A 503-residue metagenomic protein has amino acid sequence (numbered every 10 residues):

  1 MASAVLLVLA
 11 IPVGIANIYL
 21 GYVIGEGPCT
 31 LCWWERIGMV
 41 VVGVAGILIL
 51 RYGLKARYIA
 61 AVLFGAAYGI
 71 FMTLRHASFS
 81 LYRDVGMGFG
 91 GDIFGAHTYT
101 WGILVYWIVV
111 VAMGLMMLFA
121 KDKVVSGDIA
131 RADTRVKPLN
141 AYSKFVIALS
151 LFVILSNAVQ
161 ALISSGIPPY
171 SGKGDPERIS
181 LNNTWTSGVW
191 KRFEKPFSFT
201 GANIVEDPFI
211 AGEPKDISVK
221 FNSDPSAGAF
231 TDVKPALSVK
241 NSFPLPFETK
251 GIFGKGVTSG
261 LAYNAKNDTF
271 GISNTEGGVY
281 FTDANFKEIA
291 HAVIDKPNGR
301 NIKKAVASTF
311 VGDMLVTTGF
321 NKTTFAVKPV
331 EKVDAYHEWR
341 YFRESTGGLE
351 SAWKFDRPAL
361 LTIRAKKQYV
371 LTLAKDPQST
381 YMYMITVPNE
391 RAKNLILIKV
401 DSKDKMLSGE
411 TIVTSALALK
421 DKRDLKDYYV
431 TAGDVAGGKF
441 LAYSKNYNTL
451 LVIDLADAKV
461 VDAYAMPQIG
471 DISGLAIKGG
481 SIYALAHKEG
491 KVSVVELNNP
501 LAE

Functional and structural regions predicted by a protein language model:
M1-P28, M39-V42, L54-Y263, N267-G278 (+5 more regions): Secretory/periplasmic and organellar redox-cofactor proteins
V233-I252, A290-R300, A335-K366, K405-K426 (+1 more regions): Surface-exposed loop and turn segments in beta-propeller and other repeat-based domains that flank or scaffold
I252-N264, P297-V311, L349-P377, L419-G437 (+1 more regions): Beta-rich, blade/repeat-based domains predominating in secreted/periplasmic proteins but also intracellular
N264, G271-E276, V316-N321, D376 (+3 more regions): Conserved beta-strand positions in repeat-built beta-propeller and related beta-rich domains
G278-D283, K322-P329, R391-K399, Y447-V452 (+1 more regions): Structural motif
D283-K287, P329-V333, D401-K405, D454-A458 (+1 more regions): Short loop/turn segments that connect beta-strands within beta-propeller blades
S408-I469: Intrinsically disordered, low-complexity segments enriched in Gly and acidic/Ser/Thr residues that form flexible
D471-E503: Blade-level signature of beta-propeller repeat domains, shared across WD40, Kelch, NHL, RCC1 and BNR/Asp-box propellers
